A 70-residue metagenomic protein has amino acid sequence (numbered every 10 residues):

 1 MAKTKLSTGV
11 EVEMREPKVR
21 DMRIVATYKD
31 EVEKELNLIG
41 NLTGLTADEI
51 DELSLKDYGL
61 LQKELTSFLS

Functional and structural regions predicted by a protein language model:
M1-S70: Short, surface-exposed, charged amphipathic helix/loop patches that serve as local interaction elements
